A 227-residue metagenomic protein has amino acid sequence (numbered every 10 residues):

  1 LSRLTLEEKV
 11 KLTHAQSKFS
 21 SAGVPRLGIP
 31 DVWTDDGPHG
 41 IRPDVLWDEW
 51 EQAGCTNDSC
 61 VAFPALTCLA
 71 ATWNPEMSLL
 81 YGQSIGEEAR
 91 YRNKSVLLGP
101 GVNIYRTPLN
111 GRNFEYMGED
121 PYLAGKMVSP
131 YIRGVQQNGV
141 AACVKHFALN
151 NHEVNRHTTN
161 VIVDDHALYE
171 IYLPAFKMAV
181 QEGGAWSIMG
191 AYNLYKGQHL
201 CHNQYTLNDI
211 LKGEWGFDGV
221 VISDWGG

Functional and structural regions predicted by a protein language model:
L1-G227: Glycoside hydrolase catalytic-domain context in secreted enzymes
